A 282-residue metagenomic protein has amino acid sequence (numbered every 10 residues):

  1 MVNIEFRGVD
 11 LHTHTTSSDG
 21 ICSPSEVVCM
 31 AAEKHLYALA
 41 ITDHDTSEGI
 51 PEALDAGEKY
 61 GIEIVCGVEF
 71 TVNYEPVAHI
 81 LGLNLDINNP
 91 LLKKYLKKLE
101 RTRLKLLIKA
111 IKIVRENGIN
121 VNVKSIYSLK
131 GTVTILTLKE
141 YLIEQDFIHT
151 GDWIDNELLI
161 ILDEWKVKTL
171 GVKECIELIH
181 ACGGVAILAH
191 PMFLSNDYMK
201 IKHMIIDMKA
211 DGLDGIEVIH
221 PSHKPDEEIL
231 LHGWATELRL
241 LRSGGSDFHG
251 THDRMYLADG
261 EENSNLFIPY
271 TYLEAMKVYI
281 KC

Functional and structural regions predicted by a protein language model:
M1-R7, A275-C282: Short, Lys/Arg-enriched, disordered terminal segments
M1-V77, W153, E157-I160, E164 (+2 more regions): An N-terminally biased module of ancient metal coordination in phosphate/nucleic-acid-related enzymes
A56-M204, L266-K281: Extended substrate/RNA-proximal surfaces in nucleic-acid metabolism proteins
S246-I280: Catalytic core of soluble alpha/beta enzymes
